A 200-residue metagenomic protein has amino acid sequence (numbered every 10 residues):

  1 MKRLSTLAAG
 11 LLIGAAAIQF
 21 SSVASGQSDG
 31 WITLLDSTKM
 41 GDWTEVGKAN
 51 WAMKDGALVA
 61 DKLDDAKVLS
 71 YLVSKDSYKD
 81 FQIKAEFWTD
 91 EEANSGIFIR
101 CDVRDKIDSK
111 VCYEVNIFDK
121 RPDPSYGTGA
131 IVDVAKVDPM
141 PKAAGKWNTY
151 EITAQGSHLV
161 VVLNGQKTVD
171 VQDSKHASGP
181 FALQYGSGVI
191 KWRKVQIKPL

Functional and structural regions predicted by a protein language model:
M1-L11: Bacterial N-terminal signal peptides that target proteins for export
A15-V23: C-terminal segment of classical bacterial N-terminal signal peptides
S22-L200: Carbohydrate-interacting regions of secretory-pathway proteins
